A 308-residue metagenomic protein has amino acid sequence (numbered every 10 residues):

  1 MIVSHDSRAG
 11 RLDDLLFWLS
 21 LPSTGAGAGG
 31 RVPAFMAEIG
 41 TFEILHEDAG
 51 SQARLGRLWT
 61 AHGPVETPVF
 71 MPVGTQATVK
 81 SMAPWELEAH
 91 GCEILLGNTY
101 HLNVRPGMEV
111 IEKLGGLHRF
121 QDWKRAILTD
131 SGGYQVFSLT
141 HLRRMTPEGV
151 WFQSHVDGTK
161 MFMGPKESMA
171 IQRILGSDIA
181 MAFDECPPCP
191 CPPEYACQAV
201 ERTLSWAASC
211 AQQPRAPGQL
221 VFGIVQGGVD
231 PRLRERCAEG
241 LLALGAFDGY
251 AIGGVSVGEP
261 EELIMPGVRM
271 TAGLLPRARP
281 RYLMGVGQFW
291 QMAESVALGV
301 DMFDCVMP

Functional and structural regions predicted by a protein language model:
M1-V3, V32, M36: Short hydrophobic transmembrane-like helices used for membrane targeting/insertion
S7-A9, L21: Positively charged N-terminal leader segments that act as targeting/secretion signals
R11-D13, R31: N-terminal leader/targeting signatures
A26-G27: Glycine-biased, low-complexity coil/linker segments
F35-R215: Non-catalytic, usually N-terminal nucleic-acid engagement modules in DNA/RNA processing proteins
E201, Q213-F222, Q226-P308: Glycine-rich phosphate/ribose-binding loops and adjacent secondary-structure elements that form binding surfaces
